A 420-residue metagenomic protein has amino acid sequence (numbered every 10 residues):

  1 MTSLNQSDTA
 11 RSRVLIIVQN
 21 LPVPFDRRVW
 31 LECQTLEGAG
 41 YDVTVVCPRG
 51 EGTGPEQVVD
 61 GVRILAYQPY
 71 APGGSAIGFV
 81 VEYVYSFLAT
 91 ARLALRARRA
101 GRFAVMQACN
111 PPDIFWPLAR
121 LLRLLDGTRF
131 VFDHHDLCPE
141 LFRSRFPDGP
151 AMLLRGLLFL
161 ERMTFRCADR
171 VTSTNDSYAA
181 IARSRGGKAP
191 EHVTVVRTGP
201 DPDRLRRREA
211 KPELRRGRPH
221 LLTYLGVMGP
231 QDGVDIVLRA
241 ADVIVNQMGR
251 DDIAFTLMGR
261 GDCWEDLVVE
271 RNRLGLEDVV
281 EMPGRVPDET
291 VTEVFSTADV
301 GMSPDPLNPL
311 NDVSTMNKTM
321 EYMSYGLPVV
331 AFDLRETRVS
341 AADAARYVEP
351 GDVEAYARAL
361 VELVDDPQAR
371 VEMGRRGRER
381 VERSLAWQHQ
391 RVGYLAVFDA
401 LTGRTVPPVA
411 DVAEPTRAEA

Functional and structural regions predicted by a protein language model:
M1-I64, R170, E414-A420: N-terminal subdomain of nucleotide-sugar transferases
L15, T172, L214-A241, T256: Conserved donor-binding/catalytic core segment of Leloir-type glycosyltransferases
D26, D232, P287-V294, G301-S324 (+1 more regions): Nucleotide-sugar-dependent
R49, S177, G199: Carbohydrate-associated surface elements
A91, L95, L121-L125, F132 (+2 more regions): Membrane-proximal helix-turn-helix segments that form the acceptor-binding/catalytic region of lipid-linked
A180-R183, E191-H192, G199-R218, G233 (+1 more regions): Acidic anion/phosphate-binding donor-loop and adjacent secondary structure in glycosyltransferase catalytic cores
M248, E265-T292: Nucleotide-activated donor-binding/catalytic signature segment of Leloir-type glycosyltransferases, i.e., the conserved
A345-E354, E362-Q368: Conserved acidic donor-binding segment of nucleotide-sugar-dependent glycosyltransferases
